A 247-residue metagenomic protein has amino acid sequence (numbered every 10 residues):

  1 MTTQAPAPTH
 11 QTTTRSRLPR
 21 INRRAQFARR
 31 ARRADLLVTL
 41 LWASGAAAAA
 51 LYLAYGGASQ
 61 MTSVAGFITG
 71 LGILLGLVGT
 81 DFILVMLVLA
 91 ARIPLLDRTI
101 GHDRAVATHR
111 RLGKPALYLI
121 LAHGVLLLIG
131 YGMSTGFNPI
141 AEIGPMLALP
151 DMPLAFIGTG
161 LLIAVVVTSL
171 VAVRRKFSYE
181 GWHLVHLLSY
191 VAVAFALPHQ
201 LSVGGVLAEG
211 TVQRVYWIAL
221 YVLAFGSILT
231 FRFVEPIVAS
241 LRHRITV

Functional and structural regions predicted by a protein language model:
M1-V247: FNR-like FAD-binding dehydrogenase module
